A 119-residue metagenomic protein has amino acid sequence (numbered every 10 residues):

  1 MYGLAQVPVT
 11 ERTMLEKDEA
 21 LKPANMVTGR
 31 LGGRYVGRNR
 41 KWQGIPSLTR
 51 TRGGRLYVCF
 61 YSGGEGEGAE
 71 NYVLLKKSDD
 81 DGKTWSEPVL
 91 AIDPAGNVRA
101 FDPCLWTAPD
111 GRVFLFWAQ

Functional and structural regions predicted by a protein language model:
G3-Q119: Asp-box/BNR beta-propeller blade signature and adjacent active/binding-site loops in extracellular glycan-interacting
